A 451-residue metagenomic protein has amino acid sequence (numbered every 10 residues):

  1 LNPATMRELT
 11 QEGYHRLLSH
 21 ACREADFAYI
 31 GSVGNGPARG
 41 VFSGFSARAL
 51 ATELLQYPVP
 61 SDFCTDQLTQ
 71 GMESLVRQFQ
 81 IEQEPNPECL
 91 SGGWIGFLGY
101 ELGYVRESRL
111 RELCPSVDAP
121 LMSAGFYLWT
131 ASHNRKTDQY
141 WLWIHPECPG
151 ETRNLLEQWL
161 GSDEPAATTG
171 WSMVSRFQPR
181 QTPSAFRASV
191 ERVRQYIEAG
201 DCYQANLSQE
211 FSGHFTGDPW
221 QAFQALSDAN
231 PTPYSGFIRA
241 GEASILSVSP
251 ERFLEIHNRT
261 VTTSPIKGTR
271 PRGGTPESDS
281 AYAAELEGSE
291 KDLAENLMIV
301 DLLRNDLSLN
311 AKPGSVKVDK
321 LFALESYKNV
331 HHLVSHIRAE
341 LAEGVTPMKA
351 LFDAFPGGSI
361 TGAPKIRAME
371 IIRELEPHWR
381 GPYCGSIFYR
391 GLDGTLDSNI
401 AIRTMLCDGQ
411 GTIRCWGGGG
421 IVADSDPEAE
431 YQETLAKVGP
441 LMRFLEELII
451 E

Functional and structural regions predicted by a protein language model:
L1-E451: Extended alpha-helical targeting/anchoring segments, especially N-terminal organellar/secretory targeting helices
